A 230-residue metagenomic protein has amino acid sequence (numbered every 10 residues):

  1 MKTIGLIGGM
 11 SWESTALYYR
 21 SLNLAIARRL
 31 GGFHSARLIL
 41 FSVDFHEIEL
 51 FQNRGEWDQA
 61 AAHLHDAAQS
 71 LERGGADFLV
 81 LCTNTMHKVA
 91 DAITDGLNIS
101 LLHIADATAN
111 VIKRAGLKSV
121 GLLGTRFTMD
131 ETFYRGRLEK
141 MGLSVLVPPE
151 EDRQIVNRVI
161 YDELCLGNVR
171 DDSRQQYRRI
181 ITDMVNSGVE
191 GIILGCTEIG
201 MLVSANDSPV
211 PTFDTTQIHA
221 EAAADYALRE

Functional and structural regions predicted by a protein language model:
M1-E230: Non-catalytic structural scaffold of enzyme domains
